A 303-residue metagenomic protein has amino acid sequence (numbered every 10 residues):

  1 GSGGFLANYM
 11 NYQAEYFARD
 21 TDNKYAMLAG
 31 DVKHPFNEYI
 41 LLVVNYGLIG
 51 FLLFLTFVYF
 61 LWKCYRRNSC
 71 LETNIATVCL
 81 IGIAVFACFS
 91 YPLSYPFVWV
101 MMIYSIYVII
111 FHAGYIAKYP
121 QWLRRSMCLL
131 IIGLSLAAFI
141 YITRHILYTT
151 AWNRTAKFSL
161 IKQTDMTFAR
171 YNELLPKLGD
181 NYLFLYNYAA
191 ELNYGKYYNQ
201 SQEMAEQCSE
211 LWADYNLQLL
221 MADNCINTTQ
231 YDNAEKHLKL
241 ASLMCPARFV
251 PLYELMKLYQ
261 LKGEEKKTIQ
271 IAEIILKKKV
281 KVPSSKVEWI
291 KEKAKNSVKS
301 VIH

Functional and structural regions predicted by a protein language model:
G3-V44: Interfacial juxtamembrane loops and adjacent helix segments that form the catalytic/substrate-binding surfaces
Y46-I75, V250: Hydrophobic transmembrane alpha-helices and their immediate junctions
F57, L71-R124: Transmembrane alpha-helices of multi-pass inner-membrane enzymes
I132-K162: Hydrophobic alpha-helical transmembrane segments in integral membrane proteins
T150-N153, L183-N187, N216-M221, F249-K257 (+1 more regions): Alpha-solenoid helical repeat scaffolds
E173-P176, E206-E210, K239-L243, K277: Conserved structural position within tetratricopeptide repeats
P176-D180, W212-A213, P246, V280: Short coil turns that delineate tetratricopeptide repeat
